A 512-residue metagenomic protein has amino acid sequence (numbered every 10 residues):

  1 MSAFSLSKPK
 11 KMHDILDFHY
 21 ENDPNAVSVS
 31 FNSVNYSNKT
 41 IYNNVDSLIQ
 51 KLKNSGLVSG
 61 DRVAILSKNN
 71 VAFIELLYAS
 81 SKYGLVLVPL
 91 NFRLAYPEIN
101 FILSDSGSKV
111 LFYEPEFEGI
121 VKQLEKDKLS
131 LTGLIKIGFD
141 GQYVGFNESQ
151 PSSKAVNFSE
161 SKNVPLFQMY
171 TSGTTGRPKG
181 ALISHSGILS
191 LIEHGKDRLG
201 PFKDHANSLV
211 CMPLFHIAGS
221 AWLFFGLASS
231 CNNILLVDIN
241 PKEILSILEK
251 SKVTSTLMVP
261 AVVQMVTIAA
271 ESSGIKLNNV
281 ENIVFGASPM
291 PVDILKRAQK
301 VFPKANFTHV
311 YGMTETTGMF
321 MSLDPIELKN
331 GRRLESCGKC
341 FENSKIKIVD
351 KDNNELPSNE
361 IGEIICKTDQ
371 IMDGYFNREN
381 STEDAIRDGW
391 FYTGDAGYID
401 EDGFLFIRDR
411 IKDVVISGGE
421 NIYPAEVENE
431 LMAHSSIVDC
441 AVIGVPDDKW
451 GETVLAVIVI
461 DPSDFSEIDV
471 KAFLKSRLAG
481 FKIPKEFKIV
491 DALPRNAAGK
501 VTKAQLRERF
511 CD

Functional and structural regions predicted by a protein language model:
N25, S152-Y170, R177, P201-N207: Conserved pre-ATP/AMP-binding loop-to-beta segment of ANL
N25-N70, I74-Y78, A95-N100: Conserved AMP-binding/adenylate-forming core of the ANL superfamily
S33, E118-K162, R177: ANL superfamily adenylate-forming
I41-L48, A181-K203, C211, Q264-T267: Conserved structural elements of the adenylate-forming
F73, L94, L111, T256 (+7 more regions): AMP-binding/adenylate-forming catalytic core of the ANL superfamily
L189-N207, F215-T254, A269: Conserved AMP-binding/adenylation subdomain of ANL enzymes
V253-M258, A269-R332, K345: Gly/Ser/Thr-rich phosphate-binding loop
K339-N343, N354-D384, E420-I422: Conserved ATP/PPi-binding loop(s) of AMP-dependent carboxylate-activating enzymes
